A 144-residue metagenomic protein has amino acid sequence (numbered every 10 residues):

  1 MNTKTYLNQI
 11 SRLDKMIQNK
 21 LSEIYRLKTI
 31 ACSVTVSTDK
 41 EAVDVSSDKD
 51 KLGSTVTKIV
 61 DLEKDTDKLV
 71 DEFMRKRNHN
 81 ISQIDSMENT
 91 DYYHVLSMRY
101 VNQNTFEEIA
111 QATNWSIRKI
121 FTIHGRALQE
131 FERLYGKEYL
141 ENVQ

Functional and structural regions predicted by a protein language model:
M1-Q83, Y135-Q144: N-terminal interaction/assembly modules
I17, M74, L96, W115-S116 (+1 more regions): Short alpha-helical segments used as structural interaction elements across diverse proteins
K76, T90-Y92, I123: N-terminal positioning helix adjacent to the helix-turn-helix/winged-helix DNA-binding module
S86-M87, N114: Short, conserved sequence motifs enriched in acidic/basic residues, glycine, and aromatics that mark functional "hot
E88-N102: Short amphipathic alpha helix immediately N-terminal
E108-T113: Short alpha-helical "recognition helix" segments of helix-turn-helix
N114-L134: DNA-recognition helix of helix-turn-helix
